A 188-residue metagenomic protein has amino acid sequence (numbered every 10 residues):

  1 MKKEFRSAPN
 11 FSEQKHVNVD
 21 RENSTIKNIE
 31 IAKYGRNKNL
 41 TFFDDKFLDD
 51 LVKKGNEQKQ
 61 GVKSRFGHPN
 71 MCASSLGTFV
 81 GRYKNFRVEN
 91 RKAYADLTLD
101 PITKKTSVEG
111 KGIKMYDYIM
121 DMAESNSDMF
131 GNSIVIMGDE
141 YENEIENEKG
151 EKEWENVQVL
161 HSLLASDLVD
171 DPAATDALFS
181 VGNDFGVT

Functional and structural regions predicted by a protein language model:
M1-K63: Polar/acidic, low-complexity leader/linker segments enriched in S/T/G and N/D
F11-V19, T78-V88, E140-E144: Short amphipathic beta-strand and strand-loop transition segments with alternating hydrophobic
E30, F42, A73-K84: Short amphipathic beta-strand/extended segments with alternating polar/hydrophobic composition
A32-R36, H68-N70, M137-E142: Short, flexible beta-strand-to-coil junctions
D45, N56-K59, V80, K92 (+1 more regions): Acidic, Ser/Thr- and Gly-enriched intrinsically disordered low-complexity segments
K53, H68, A73-G77, R87-N90 (+1 more regions): Basic, nucleic-acid-interacting segments
Q58-S74, F86, N132: Short conserved beta-strand and strand-loop elements enriched in small hydrophobics with frequent Asp/Gly
K63, N85-T188: Residue microenvironments linked to proteolytic maturation and disulfide-stabilized extracellular modules
